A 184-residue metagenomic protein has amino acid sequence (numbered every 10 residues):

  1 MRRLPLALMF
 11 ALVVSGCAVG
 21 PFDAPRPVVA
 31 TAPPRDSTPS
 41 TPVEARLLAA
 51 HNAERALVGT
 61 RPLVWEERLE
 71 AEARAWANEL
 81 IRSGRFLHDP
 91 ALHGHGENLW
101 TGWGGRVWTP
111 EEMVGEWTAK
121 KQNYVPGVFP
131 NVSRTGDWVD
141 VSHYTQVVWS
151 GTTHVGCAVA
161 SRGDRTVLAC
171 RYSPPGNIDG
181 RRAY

Functional and structural regions predicted by a protein language model:
M1-A7: Bacterial N-terminal signal peptides that target proteins for export
V13-G16: C-terminal motif of bacterial Sec signal peptides marking the signal peptidase cleavage site
A18-P21: Bacterial signal peptide processing site
P25-P27: Proline-rich, low-complexity linker regions of envelope-associated factors in Gram-negative bacteria
V29, R35-G96: Short, well-ordered surface patches within globular domains
H93-Y184: A well-ordered secondary-structure block
